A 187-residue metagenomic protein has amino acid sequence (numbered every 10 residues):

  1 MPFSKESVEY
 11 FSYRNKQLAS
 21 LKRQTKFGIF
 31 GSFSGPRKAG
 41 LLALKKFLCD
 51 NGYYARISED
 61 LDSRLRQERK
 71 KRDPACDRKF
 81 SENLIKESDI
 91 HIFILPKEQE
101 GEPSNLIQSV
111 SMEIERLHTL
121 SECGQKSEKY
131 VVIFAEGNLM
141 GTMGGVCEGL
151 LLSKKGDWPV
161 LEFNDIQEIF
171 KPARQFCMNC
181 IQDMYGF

Functional and structural regions predicted by a protein language model:
M1-F187: Conserved catalytic or regulatory cores that recognize and/or transform ribose-phosphate-containing ligands
